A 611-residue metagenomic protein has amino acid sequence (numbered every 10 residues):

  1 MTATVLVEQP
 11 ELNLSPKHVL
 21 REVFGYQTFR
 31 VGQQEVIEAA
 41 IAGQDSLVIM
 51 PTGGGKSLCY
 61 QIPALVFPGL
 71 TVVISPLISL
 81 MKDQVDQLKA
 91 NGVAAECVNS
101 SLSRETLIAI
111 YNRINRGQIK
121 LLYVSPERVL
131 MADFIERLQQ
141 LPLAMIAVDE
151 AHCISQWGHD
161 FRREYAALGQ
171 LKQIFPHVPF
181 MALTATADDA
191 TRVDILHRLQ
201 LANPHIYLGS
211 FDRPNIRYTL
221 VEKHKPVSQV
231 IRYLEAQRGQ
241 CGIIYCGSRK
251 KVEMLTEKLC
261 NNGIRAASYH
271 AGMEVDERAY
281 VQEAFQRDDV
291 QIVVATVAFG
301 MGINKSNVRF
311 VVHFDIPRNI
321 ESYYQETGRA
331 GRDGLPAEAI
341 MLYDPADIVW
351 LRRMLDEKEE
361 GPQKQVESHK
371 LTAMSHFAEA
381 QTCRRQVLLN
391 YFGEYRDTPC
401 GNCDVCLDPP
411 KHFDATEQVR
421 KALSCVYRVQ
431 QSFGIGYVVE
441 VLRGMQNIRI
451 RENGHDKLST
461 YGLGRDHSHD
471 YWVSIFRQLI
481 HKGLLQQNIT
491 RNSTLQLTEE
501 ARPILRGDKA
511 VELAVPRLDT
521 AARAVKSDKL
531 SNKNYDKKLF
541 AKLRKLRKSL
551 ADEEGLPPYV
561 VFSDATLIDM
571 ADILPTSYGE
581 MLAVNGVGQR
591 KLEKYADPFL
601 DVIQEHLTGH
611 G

Functional and structural regions predicted by a protein language model:
M1-V19, V366-S368, D397-G611: Accessory DNA-binding and partner-docking regions appended to nucleic-acid-acting proteins, especially the terminal
P10-V23, Q27-V31, E35-S57, A64-F67 (+4 more regions): Helicase motor core with emphasis on the C-terminal RecA-like subdomain
A39, H313, F377, D569-M570: Short alpha-helical segment immediately N-terminal to, or the first helix within, an HTH/HTH-like DNA-binding domain
P176, R238, Q381, Q431 (+1 more regions): Flexible coil/turn residues that form the inter-helical turn or adjacent wing/linker of helix-turn-helix
Q363-F392: Short, charged low-complexity linear segments at domain edges
